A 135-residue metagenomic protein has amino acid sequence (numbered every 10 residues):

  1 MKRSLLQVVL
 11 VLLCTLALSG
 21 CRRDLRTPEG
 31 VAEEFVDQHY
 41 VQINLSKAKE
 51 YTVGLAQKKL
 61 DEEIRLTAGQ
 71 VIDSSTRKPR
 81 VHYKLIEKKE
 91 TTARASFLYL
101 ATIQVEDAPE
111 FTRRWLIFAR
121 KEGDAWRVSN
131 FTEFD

Functional and structural regions predicted by a protein language model:
M1, Y40-I43, L60: Secondary-structure transition/hinge residues
M1-S19: Sec-dependent bacterial lipoprotein signal peptides
S19-V41: Short, low-complexity N-terminal intrinsically disordered segments enriched in polar/charged residues
R26-G30, Q42, G54, P109-R113: Soluble non-cytosolic domains of exported or imported proteins
L45-R94: Short solvent-exposed beta->alpha transition segments
E87-D135: Exposed beta-sheet edge and beta->alpha loop/turn motif
